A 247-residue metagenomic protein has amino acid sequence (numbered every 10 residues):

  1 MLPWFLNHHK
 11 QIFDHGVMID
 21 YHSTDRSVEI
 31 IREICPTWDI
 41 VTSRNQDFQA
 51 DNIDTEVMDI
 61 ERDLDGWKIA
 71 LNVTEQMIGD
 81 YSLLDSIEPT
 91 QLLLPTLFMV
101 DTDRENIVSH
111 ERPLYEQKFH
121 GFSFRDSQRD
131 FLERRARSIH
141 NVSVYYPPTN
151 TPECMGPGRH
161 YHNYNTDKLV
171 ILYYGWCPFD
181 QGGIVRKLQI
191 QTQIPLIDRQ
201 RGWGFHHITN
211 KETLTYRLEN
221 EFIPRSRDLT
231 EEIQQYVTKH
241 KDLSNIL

Functional and structural regions predicted by a protein language model:
M1-D14: Short, well-formed alpha-helical segments that are part of the catalytic scaffolds of diverse glycosyltransferases
W4, R26-L71, G79: Active-site-proximal specificity loops/subdomain of glycosyltransferases
H8, I19-S27: Ser/Thr-glycine-rich phosphate-binding loops at phosphate-binding pockets of nucleotides, nucleotide cofactors
F13, T37-I40, K168: A generic structural signal for alpha->beta connector loops
D14-H22, T42-S43: Short beta-strand/loop segment that forms part of the nucleotide-sugar
Y21, L71-V73: Active-site acidic Asp-centered loop
A50-R62, A70, M77-L247: Catalytic-site signature of metal-activated, phosphate-bearing donor transferases, centered on the GT-A/GT-A-like
